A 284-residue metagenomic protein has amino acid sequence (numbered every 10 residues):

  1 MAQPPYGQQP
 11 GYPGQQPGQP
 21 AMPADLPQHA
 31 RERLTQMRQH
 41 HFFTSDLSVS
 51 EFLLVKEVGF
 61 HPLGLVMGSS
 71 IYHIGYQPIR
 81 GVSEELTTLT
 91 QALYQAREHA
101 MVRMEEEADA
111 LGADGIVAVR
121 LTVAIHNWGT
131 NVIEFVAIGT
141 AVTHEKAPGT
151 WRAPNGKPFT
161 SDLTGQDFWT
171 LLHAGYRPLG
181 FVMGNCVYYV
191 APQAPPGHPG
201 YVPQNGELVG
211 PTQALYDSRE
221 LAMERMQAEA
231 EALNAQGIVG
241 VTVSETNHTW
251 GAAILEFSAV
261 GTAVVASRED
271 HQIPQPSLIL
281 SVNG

Functional and structural regions predicted by a protein language model:
A2-L89, V132-P211, T262-G284: Intrinsic disorder/low-complexity detector
R38, E51-F52, V102, I125-N127 (+3 more regions): Residue-level detector of functional hotspots within protein domains
F43-E51, H99-A100, V119-R120, T160-Q166 (+3 more regions): Short amphipathic alpha-helical surface micro-motifs
V66, I71, I79-R120, V182 (+2 more regions): Short, well-ordered alpha-helical segments
A96-T150: Hydrophobic, ordered structural segments
G115-N127, G237-W250, H271-L280: Short, conserved loop-to-beta-strand elements that form functional interface hotspots
